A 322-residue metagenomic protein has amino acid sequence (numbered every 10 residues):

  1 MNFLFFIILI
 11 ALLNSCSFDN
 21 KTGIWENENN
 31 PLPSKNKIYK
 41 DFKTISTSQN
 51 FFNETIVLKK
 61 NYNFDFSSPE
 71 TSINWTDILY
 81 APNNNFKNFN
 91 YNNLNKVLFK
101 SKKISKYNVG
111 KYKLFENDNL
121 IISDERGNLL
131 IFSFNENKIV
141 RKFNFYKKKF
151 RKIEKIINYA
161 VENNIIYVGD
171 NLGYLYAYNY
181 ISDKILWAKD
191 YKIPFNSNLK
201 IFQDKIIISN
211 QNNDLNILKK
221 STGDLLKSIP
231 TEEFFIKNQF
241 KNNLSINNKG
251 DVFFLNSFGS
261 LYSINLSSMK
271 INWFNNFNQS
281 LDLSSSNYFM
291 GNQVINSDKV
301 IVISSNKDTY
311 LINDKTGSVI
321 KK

Functional and structural regions predicted by a protein language model:
M1-L9: Sec-dependent signal peptide recognition, specifically the positively charged N-region followed immediately by
I10-F51: Bacterial Sec signal peptide processing site at the extreme N-terminus
N36-T55, Y62-L98: Blade/loop signatures of beta-propeller domains
N95-N117, K138-N163, K184-Q203, L225-K249 (+3 more regions): Extracytoplasmic beta-rich repeat domains
D124-E125, N163, D170-N171, Q203 (+4 more regions): Structural signature of WD-repeat beta-propellers
S133-N137, N179-D183, K219-G223, N265-M269 (+1 more regions): Short loop/turn segments that connect beta-strands within beta-propeller blades
